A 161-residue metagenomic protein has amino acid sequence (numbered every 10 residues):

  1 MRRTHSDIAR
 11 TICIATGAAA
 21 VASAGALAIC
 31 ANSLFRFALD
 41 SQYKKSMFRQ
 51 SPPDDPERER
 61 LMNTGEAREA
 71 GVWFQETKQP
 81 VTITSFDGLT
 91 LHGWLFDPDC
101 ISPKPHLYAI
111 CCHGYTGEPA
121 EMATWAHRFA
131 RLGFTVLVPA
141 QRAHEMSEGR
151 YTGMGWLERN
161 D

Functional and structural regions predicted by a protein language model:
M1-A19: Membrane-penetrating hydrophobic segments
A15-I83: An N-terminal hydrophobic leader/cap segment in hydrolases
F86-P98: A short loop-to-beta-strand scaffold at the N-terminal edge of the catalytic core in hydrolase folds
H92, H113, H144: Histidine-centered divalent metal-coordination motifs
P105-G114: Short beta-strand element of the alpha/beta-hydrolase
G114-T124, V136: Serine-hydrolase catalytic-loop signature spanning alpha/beta hydrolases and amidase-signature enzymes
A126-E148: Conserved alpha/beta-hydrolase
G153-D161: Alpha/beta-hydrolase active-site loop
